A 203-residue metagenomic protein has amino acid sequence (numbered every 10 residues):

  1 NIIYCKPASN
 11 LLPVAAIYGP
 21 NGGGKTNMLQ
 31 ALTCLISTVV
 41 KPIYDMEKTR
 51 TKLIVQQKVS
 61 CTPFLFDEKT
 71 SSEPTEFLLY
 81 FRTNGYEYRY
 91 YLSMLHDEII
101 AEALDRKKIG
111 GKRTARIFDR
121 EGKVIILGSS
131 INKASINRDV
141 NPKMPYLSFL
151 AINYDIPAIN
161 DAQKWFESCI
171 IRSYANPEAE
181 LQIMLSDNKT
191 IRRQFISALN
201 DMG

Functional and structural regions predicted by a protein language model:
N1-C34: Pre-Walker A-like glycine/lysine-rich segment at the N-terminus of P-loop NTPase domains
S9, T70-E73, N84: A short catalytic or substrate-binding loop motif that flags glycine-/basic-rich loops and adjacent residues that bind
P13-A15, F77, Y90: Residue-level detector of short, conserved catalytic/binding motifs and their immediate flanks
A31, L79-F81: Short, hydrophobic/aromatic-enriched beta-strand segments in well-ordered soluble domains
L35-E47: Post-Walker A helix-loop "phosphate-sensing" segment adjacent to the P-loop in P-loop NTPases
T49-T70: AAA+/P-loop NTPase substrate/partner-engagement loops
S71-L79, I100: Short, hydrophobic/aromatic-rich segments at coil-to-beta transitions
T83-G203: Electropositive, glycine-dotted interaction segments that contact anionic polymers or phosphate-rich ligands
